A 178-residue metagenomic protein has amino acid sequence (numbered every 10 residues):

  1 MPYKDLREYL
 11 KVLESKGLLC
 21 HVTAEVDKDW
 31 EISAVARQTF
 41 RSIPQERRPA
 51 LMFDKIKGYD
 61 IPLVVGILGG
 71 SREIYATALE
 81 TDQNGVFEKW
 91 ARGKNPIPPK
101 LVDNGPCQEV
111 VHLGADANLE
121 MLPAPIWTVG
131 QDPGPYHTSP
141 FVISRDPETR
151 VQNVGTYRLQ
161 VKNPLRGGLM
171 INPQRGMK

Functional and structural regions predicted by a protein language model:
M1-K178: Extended, highly charged
